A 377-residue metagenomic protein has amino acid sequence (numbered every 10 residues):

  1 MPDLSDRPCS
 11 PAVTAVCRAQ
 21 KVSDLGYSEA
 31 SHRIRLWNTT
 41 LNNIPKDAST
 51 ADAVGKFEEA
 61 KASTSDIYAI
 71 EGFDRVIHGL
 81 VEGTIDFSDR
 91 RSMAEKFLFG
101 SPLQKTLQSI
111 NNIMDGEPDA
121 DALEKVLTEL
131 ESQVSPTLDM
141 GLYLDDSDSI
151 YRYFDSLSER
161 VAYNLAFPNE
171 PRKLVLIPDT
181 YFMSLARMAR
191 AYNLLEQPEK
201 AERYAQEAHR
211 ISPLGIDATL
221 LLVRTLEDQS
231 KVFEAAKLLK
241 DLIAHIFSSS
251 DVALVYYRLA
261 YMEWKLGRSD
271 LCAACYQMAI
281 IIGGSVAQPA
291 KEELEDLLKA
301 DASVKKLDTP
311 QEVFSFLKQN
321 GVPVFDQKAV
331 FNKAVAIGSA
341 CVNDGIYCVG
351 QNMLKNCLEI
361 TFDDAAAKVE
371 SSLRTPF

Functional and structural regions predicted by a protein language model:
A62, T128-V134, K240-A244, W264-Q288 (+3 more regions): TPR/TPR-like (Sel1-like) alpha-helical repeat modules
S65-D66, H78-D89, F154-E170, S230-K237 (+3 more regions): Alpha-helical linker/edge segments of TPR/alpha-solenoid repeat scaffolds and analogous pre-/post-domain helices
D66-A69, P136-Y143, I216-T219, F247-L254 (+4 more regions): Boundary/linker segments of alpha-helical solenoid repeat arrays
R90-F99, E131-Y181, Q206-I211, I243-V252 (+1 more regions): Flexible helix-coil transition and linker loops at the boundaries of alpha-helical arrays
Q104, Q108-N112, M183, R187 (+7 more regions): "A position-specific structural signal for the A-helix of alpha-solenoid helical repeats
I113, Y192, L226, E263 (+2 more regions): Residue at a conserved register position within TPR or TPR-like alpha-solenoid repeats
G116-E117, L195, Q229, L266 (+2 more regions): Structural motif corresponding to the intra-repeat A-B loop/turn of tetratricopeptide repeats
L123-V126, A201, A235, C272 (+1 more regions): Single-residue signature of alpha-solenoid repeat helices
